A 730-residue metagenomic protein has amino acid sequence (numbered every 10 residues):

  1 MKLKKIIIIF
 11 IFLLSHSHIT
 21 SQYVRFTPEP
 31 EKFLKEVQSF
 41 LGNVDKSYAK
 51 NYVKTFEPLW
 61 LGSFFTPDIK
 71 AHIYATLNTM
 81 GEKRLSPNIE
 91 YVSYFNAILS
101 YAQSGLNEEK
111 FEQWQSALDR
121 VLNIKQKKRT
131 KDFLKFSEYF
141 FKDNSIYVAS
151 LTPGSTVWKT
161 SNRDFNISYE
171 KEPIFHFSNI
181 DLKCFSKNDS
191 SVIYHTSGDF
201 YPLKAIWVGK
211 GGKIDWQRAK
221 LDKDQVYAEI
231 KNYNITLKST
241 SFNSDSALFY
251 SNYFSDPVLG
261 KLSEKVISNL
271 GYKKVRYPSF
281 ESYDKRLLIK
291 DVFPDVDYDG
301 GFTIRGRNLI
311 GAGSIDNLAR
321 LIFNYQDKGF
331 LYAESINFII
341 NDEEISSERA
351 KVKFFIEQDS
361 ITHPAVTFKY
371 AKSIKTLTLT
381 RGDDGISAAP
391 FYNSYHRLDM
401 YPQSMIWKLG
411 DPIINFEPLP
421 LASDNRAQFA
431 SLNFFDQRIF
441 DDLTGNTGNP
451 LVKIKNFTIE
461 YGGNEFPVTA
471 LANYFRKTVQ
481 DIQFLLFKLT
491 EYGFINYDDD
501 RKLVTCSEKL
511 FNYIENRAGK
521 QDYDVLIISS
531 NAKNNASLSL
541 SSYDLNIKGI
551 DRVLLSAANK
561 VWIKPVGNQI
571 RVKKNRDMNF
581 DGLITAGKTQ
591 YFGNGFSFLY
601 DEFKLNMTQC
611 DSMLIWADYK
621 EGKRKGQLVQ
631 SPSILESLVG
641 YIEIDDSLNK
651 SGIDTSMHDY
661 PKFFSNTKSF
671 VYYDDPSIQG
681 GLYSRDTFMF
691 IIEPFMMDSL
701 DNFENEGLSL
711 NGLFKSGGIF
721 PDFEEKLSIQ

Functional and structural regions predicted by a protein language model:
M1-F26: Bacterial Sec-dependent N-terminal signal peptides
Q22-Q730: Structural signature for solvent-exposed beta-strand/loop edge elements and short helix-capping sites, enriched
